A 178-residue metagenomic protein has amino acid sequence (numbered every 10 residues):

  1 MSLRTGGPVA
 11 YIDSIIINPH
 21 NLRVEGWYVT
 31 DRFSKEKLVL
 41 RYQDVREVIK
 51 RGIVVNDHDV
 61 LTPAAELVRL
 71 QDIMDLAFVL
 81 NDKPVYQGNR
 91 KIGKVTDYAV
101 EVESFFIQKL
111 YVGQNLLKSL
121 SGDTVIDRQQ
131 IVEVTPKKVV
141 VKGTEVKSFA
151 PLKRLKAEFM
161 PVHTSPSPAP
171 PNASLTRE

Functional and structural regions predicted by a protein language model:
M1-E178: Peripheral interaction segments used for macromolecular assembly
